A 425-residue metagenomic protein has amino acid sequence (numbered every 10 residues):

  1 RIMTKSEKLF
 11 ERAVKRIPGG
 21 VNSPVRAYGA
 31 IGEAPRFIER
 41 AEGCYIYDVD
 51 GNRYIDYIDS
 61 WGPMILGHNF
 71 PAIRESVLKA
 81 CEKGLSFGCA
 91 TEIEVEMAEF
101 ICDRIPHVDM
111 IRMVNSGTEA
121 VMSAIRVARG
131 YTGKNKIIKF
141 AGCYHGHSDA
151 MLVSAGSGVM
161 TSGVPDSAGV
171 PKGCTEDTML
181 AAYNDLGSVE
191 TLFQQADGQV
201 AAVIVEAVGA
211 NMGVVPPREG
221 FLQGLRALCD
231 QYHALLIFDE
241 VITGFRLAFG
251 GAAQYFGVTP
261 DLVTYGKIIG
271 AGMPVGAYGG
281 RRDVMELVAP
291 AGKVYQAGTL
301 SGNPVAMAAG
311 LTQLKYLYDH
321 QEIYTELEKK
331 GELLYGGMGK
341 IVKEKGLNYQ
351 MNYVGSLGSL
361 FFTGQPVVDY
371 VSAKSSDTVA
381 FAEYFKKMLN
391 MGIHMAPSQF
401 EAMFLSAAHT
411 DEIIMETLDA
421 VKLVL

Functional and structural regions predicted by a protein language model:
I2-L425: Conserved N-terminal phosphate-binding loop of PLP-dependent enzymes in the Aspartate aminotransferase
